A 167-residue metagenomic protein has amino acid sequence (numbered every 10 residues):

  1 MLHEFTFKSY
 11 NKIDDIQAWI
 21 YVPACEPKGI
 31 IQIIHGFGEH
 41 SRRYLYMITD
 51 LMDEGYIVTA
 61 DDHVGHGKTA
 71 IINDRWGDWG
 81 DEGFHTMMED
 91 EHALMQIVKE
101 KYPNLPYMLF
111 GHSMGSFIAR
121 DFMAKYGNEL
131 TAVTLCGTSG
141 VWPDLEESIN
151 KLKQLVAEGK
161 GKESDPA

Functional and structural regions predicted by a protein language model:
M1-C25: N-terminal cap/lid segment of alpha/beta-hydrolase-fold proteins
I34, D61-H63, C136: Alpha/beta-hydrolase
G36-E39: Active-site glycine-rich loops that stabilize anionic/oxyanionic intermediates across multiple enzyme folds
S41-R43, D50-D74: Conserved alpha/beta-hydrolase
W79-K99: Alpha/beta-hydrolase active-site loop
Y102-S113: Alpha/beta-hydrolase fold nucleophile elbow
G111-D121: Glycine-rich nucleophile elbow surrounding the catalytic serine of serine-hydrolase chemistry
A119-A167: Alpha/beta-hydrolase-fold enzymes
